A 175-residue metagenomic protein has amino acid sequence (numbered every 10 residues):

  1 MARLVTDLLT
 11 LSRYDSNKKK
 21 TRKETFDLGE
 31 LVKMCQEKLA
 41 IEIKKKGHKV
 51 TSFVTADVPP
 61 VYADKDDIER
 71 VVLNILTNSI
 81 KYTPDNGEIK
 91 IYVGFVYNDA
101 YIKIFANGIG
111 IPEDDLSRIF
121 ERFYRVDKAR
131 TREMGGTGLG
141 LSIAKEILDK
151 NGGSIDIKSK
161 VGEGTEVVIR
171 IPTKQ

Functional and structural regions predicted by a protein language model:
R22-E37: A conserved beta-strand-to-alpha-helix junction within the catalytic ATP-binding
R22-F26, K44, K49-P59, V96: Conserved catalytic submotifs in the C-terminal HATPase_c
H48, G152-G153: Conserved glycine-rich
I68-E69: A residue-level detector for a conserved hydrophobic packing site within the catalytic ATP-binding domain
S79-I80: Short helix-loop "hinge" at the ATP-lid/N-box region of the Bergerat-fold HATPase_c
N86-N98: Short beta-strand/loop element within the Bergerat-fold HATPase_c
I111-R125: Short conserved segment of the HATPase_c
